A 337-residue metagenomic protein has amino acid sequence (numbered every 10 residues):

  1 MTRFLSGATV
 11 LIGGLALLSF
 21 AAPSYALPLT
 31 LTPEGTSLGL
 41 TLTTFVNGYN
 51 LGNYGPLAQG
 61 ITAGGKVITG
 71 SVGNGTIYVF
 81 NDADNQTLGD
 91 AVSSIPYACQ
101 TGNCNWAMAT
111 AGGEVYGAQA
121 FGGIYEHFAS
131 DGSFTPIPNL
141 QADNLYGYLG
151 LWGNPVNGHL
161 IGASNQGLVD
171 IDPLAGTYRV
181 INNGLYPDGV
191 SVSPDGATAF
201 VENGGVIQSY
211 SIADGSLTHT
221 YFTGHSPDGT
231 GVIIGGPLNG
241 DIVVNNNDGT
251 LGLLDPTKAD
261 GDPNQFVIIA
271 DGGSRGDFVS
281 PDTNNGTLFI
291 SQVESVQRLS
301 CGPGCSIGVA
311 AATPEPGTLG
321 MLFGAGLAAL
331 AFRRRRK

Functional and structural regions predicted by a protein language model:
L27-T41: Blade/loop signatures of beta-propeller domains
T41-N50, L88-C99, S133-A142, G176-N182 (+2 more regions): A short beta-strand motif characteristic of beta-propeller blades
Y49-G64, A98-E114, A142-H159, A163-N165 (+5 more regions): Beta-rich, blade/repeat-based domains predominating in secreted/periplasmic proteins but also intracellular
V72-G73, Q119-A120, A163-N165, E202-G204 (+2 more regions): Short loop/turn segments immediately following the C-termini of beta-strands
T76-V79, G123-E126, G167-V169, V206-Q208 (+2 more regions): A short loop-to-beta-strand structural motif that recurs across blades of beta-propeller domains
N81-Q86, F128-G132, D172-G176, S211-G215 (+2 more regions): Short loop/turn segments that connect beta-strands within beta-propeller blades
P314-F332: A short, hydrophobic C-terminal helix/tail in secreted or cell-surface proteins
